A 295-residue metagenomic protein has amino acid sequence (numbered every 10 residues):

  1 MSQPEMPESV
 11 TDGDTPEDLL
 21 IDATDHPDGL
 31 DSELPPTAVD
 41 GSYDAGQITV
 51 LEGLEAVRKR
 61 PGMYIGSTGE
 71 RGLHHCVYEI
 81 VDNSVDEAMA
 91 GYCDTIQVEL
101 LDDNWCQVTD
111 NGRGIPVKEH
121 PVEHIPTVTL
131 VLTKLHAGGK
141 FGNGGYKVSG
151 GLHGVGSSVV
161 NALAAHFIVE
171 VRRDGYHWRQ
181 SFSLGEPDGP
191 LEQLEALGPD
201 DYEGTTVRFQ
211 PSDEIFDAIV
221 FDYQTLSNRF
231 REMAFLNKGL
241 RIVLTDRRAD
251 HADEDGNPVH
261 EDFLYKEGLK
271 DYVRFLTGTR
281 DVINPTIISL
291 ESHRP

Functional and structural regions predicted by a protein language model:
S2-Q47, D103-T127, G138-K266, D271-Y272: GHKL-type ATPase core
G53-L54: Alpha-helix capping/hinge segments and adjacent helical runs
K59-V77: Conserved short strand/loop->alpha-helix "switch" segment adjacent to the catalytic nucleotide/phosphoryl-transfer site
R71-D94, G156-L163: Conserved ATP-binding N-box helix of the HATPase_c
D94-L100: A conserved short beta-strand within the histidine kinase catalytic ATPase domain
V131: Short basic (Lys/Arg) and small-residue
Y223, R231-F235, T277-R280, I287-S289: Duplex nucleic acid-engaging cores and interfaces of nucleic-acid transaction enzymes
